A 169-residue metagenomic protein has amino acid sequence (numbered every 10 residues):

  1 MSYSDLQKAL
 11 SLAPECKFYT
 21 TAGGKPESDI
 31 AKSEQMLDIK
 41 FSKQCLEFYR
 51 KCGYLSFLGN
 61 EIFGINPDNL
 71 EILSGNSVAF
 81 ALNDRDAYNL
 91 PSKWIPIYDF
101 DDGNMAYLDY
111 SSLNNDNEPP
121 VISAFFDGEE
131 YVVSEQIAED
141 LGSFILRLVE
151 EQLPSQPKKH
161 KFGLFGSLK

Functional and structural regions predicted by a protein language model:
M1-M105, H160, G166-K169: A surface-exposed partner-binding patch
C16, D116, E150-P154: N-terminal processing/targeting junctions
Q35-M36, A81, G128, V132-E135 (+2 more regions): Structured catalytic/translocation cores of nucleotide/phosphate-coupled proteins
N66-N69, F125, L141: Solvent-exposed, flexible loop/coil residues
P96-Y98, E135-A138, I145: Active-site scaffold segments
M105-E139: Segments surrounding the PLD/"HKD" phosphodiesterase catalytic module and close analogs
S143-K169: Acidic, proline/glycine-rich low-complexity IDRs
